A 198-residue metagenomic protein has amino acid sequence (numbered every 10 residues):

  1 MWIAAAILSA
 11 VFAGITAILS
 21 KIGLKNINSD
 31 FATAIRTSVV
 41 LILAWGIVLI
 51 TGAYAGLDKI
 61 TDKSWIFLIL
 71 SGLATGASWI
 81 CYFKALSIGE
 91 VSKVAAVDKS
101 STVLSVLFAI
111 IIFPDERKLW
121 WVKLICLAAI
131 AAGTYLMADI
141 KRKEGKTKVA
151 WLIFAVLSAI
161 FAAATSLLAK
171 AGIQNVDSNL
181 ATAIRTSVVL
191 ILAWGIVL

Functional and structural regions predicted by a protein language model:
M1-F31, G145-L180, I184-S187, G195: Glycine-/small-residue-enriched transmembrane alpha-helix faces in small-molecule transporters and effluxers
W2-S9, G56-C81, V149-I160: Loop-to-transmembrane-helix transition segments
A10, G14, I18, W45 (+7 more regions): Hydrophobic/small/kink-forming positions within alpha-helical transmembrane segments of polytopic membrane proteins
T16-D30, G76-A95, T134-K146, W194-L198: C-terminal ends of transmembrane helices
S29-A77, A129, T182-L198: Transmembrane alpha-helices of multi-pass small-molecule transport proteins
V39, A44, V106-I110, W120-I140: Hydrophobic transmembrane alpha-helices of multi-pass small-molecule transport proteins
T51-K63, F113-W120, K143-E144, L167-L180: Membrane-interface helix termini and inter-helical loops of multi-pass transporters
A74, S87-F113, W121-K123, L127 (+1 more regions): Specific alpha-helical transmembrane segments that line the substrate/conduction pathway and gating interfaces
